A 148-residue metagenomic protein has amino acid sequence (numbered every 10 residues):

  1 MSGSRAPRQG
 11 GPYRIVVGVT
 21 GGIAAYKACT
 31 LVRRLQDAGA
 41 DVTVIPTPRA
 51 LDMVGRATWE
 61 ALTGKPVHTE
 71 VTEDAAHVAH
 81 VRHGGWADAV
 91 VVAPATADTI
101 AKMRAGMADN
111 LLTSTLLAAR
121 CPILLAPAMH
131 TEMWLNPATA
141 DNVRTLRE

Functional and structural regions predicted by a protein language model:
M1-E148: A cross-family phosphate/adenosyl-ligand binding-site feature
